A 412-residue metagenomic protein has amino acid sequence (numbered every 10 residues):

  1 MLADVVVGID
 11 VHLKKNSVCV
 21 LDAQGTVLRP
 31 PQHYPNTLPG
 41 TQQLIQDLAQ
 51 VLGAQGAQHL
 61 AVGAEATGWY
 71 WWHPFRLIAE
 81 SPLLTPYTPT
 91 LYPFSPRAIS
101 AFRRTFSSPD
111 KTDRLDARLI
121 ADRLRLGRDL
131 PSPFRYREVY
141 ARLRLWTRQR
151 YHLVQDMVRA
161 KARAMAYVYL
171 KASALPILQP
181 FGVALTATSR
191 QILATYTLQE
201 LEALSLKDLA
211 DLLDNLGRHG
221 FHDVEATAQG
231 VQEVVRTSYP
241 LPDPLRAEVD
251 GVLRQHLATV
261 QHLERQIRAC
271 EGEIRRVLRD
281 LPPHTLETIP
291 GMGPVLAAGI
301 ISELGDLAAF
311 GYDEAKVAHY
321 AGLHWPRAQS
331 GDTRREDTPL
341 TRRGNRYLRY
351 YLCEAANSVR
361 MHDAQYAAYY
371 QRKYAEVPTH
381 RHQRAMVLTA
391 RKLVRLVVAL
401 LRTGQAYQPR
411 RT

Functional and structural regions predicted by a protein language model:
M1-T412: A detector of single, family-specific signature residues that are central to catalytic or substrate-handling motifs
